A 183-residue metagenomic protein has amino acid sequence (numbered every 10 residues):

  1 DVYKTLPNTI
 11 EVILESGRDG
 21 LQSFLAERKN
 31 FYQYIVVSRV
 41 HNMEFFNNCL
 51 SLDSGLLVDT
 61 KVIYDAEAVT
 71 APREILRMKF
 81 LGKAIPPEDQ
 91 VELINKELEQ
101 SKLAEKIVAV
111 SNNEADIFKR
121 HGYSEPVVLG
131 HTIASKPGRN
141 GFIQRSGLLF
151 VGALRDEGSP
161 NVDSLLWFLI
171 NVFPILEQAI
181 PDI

Functional and structural regions predicted by a protein language model:
D1, L76, L81-K83, K102 (+2 more regions): Conserved catalytic-core segment of nucleotide-activated headgroup transferases in glycan assembly
D1, S16-G17, V37-H41, A66: Structural motif
D1-G20: N-terminal strand-loop element at the rim of the active site of nucleotide-sugar-dependent glycosyltransferases
L25-F45, K61-I63: Short N-terminal targeting/anchoring amphipathic segment
S38, A109-S111: Replace "coordinates the UDP/GDP/TDP-sugar" with "coordinates nucleotide-activated sugar donors
S51-D59, S101-K102, I143: Short, conserved loop/helix-junction motifs that constitute active-site signature segments in enzyme catalytic cores
G55-E74: Active-site proximal beta-strand in glycosyltransferases
T70, I85-K106: Membrane-proximal helix-turn-helix segments that form the acceptor-binding/catalytic region of lipid-linked
